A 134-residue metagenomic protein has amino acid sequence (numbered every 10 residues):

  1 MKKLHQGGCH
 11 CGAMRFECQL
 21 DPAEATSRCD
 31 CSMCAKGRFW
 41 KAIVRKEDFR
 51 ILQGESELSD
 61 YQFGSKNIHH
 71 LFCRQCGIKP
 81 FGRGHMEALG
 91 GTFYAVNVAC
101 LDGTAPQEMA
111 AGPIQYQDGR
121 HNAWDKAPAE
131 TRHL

Functional and structural regions predicted by a protein language model:
M1-G8, A13-L134: A short Gly-Trp-Pro
